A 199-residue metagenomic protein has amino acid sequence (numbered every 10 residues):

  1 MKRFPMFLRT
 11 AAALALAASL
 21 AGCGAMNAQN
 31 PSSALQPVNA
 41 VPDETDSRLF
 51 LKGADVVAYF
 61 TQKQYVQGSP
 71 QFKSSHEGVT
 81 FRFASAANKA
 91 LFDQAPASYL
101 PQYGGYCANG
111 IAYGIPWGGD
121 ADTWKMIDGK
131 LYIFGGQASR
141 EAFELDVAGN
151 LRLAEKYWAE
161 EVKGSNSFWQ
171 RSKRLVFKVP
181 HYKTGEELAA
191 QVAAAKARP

Functional and structural regions predicted by a protein language model:
K2-A12: Bacterial N-terminal signal peptides that target proteins for export
L16: Structured alpha-helical
S19-G22: C-terminal motif of bacterial Sec signal peptides marking the signal peptidase cleavage site
G24-E77, S98-P199: Intrinsically disordered, low-complexity terminal tails and linkers in eukaryotic proteins, enriched in charged/polar
G78-S85: Short, well-structured hydrophobic secondary-structure segments
S85-L100: Short, solvent-exposed recognition patches
